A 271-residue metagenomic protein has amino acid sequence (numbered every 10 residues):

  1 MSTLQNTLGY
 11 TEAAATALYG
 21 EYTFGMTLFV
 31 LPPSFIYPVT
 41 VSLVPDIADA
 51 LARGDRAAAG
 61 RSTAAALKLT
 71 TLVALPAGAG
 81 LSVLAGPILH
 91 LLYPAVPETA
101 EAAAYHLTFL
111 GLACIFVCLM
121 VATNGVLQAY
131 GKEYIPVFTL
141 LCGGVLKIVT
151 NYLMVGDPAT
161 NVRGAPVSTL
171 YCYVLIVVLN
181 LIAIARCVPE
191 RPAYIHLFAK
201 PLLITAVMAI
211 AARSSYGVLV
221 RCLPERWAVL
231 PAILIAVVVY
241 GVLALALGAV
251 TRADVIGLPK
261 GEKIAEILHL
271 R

Functional and structural regions predicted by a protein language model:
M1-F24, D49, L89-E98: Helix-terminus/linker motif at the lipid-water interface of multi-pass membrane proteins
A15-I36, K68-L72: Alpha-helical transmembrane segments of polytopic membrane transporters and translocases
T16, S82-C114: Interfacial segments at transmembrane-helix termini and the short loops linking adjacent helices
S34-R53: Helix-loop junctions and terminal segments of transmembrane helices in multi-pass membrane transport/translocation
S62-L92, V162-V188, P201-L202: Short alpha-helical transmembrane segments in multi-pass integral membrane proteins
L112-C142, Y152-L153: Membrane-interface junctions at transmembrane-helix termini in multi-pass inner-membrane proteins
Y134, C142-I182, P192, I210 (+2 more regions): Membrane-interface helix-loop junctions in multi-pass transport and translocation proteins
S214-R271: Membrane-proximal transmembrane or re-entrant/amphipathic helices at the cytosolic face
